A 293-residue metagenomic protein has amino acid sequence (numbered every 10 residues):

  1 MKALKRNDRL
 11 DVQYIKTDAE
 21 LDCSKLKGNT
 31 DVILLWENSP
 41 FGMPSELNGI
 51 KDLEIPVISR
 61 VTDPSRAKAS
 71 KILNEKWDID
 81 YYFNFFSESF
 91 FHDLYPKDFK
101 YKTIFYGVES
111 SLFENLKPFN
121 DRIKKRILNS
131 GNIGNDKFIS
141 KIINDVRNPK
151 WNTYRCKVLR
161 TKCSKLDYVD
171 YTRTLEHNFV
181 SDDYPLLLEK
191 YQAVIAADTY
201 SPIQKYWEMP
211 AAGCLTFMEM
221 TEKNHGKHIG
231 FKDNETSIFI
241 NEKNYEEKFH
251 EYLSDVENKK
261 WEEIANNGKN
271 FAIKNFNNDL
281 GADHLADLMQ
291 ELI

Functional and structural regions predicted by a protein language model:
M1-G49, L53-E208, L215-I229, D279: Nucleotide-sugar donor-binding catalytic core of glycosyltransferases
S24-L26, L187, K248-Y252, L288: CheY-like receiver
D198, S237, E257, N270: Generic anion/oxyanion-binding catalytic loop in active/binding sites
Y206, C214, I240-N241, W261 (+1 more regions): Active-site/pore-lining binding-face segments in mid-to-C-terminal subdomains
D233-I240: A short acidic/histidine/glycine-rich donor-binding loop in glycosyltransferase catalytic cores
N241-K260: C-terminal "capping" alpha-helix adjacent to the active site of nucleotide-linked donor transferases in cell-envelope
N258-Q290: A charged, aromatic-enriched C-terminal amphipathic alpha-helix characteristic of glycosyltransferases across folds
